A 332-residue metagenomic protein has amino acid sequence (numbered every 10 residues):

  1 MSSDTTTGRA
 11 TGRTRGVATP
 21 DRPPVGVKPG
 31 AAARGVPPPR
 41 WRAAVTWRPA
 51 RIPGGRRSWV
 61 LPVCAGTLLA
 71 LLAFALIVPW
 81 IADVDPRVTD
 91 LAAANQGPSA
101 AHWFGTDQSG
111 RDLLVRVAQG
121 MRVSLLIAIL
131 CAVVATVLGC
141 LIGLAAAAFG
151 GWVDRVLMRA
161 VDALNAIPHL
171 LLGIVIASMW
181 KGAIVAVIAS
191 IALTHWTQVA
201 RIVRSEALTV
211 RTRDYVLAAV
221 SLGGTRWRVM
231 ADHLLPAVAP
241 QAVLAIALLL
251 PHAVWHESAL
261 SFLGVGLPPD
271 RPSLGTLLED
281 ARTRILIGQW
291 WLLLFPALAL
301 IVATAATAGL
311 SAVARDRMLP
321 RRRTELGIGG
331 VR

Functional and structural regions predicted by a protein language model:
M1-L69, G309-R332: Transmembrane alpha-helical segments of polytopic membrane transport and secretion proteins
G12, G66, A70, F74-S109 (+1 more regions): Hydrophobic alpha-helical transmembrane segments of membrane transport/permease proteins and related membrane-embedded
W47-R56, V84-A132, L277-A297: Periplasmic/extracellular loop-to-transmembrane helix junction in inner-membrane transport proteins
V78-I81, I127-D162, I174: Transmembrane-helix boundary motif in ABC transporter permease subunits
W103, D107, A147-A148, V153-T209 (+3 more regions): Generic hydrophobic transmembrane alpha-helix motif, especially the helices
R111-L126, L130, G150-M158, L208-T212 (+1 more regions): Amphipathic cytosolic juxtamembrane alpha-helices at the membrane-cytosol interface of multi-pass membrane transporters
I176-M179, E206-A207, W255-F295, A299: Glycine-rich helix-loop "coupling/hinge" segments at transmembrane-helix boundaries in multipass transporters
I191-T194, P240, A247-L248, Q289-R332: C-terminal transmembrane helix and the adjacent membrane-cytosol boundary/short C-terminal tail of inner/organellar
